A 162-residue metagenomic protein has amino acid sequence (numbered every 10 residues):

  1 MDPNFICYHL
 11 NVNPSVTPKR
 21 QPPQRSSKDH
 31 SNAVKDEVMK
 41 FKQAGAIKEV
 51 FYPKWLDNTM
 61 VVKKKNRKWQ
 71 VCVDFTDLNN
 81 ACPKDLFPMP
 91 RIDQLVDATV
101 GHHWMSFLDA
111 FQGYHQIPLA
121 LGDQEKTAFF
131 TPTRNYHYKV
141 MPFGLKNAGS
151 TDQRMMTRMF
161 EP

Functional and structural regions predicted by a protein language model:
M1-P162: Retroelement reverse transcriptase polymerase core
